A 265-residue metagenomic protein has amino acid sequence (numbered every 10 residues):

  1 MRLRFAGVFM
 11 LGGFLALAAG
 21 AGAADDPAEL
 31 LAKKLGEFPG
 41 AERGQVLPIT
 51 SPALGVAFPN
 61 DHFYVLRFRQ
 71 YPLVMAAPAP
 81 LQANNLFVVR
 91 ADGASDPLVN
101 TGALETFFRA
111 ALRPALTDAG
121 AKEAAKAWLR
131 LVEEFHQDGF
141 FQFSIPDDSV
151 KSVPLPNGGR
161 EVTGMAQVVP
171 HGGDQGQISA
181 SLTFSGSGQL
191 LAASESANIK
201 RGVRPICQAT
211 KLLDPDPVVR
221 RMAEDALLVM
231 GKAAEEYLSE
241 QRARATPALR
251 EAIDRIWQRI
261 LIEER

Functional and structural regions predicted by a protein language model:
G7-A18: Bacterial N-terminal signal peptides
A18-A24: Boundary at the C-terminal end of the N-terminal hydrophobic targeting segment
A24-G55, T101-L155: Short, non-transmembrane alpha-helical segments in secretory-pathway proteins
F38-L86, D148-S181: Exposed beta-strand-loop-beta-strand "reactive/processing" segments of non-cytosolic proteins
Q82-A110, D174-G202: A short, surface-exposed interaction/processing loop segment used at functional sites
E195-S196, R220-K232, Y237-Q241, A252-E263: Structural detector for internal amphipathic alpha-helices that build alpha-solenoid repeat scaffolds
G202-T210, K232-A243: Amphipathic alpha-helical scaffolding segments comprising HEAT/armadillo-like alpha-solenoid repeats
T210-V218, A243-E251: Short coil turns that connect the paired helices of HEAT/ARM alpha-solenoid repeats
